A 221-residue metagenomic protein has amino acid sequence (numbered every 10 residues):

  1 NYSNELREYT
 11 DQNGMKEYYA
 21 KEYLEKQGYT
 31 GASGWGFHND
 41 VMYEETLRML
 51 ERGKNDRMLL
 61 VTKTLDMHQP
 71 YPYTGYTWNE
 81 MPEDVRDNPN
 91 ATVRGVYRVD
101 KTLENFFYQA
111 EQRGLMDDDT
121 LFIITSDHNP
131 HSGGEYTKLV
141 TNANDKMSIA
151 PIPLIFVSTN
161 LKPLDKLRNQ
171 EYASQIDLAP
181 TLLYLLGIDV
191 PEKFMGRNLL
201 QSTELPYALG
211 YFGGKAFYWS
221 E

Functional and structural regions predicted by a protein language model:
N1-E221: Solvent-exposed soluble domains appended to multi-pass membrane proteins
